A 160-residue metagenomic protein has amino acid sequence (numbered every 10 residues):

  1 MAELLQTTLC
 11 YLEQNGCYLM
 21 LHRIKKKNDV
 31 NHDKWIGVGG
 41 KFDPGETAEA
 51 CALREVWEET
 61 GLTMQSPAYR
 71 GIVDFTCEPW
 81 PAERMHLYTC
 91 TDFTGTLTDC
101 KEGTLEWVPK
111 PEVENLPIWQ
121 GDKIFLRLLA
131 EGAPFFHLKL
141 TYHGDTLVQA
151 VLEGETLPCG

Functional and structural regions predicted by a protein language model:
M1-M20, K41: Conserved N-terminal beta-strand and adjoining loop/helix that marks the start of the Nudix/MutT-like hydrolase domain
Q6-T8, G16, E83-H86, G103 (+1 more regions): Change "...and in nucleic-acid phosphodiester-cleaving endonucleases..." to "...and in nucleic-acid processing enzymes
N28-D33, P81-A82: A conserved beta-turn-beta hairpin within the catalytic core of GNAT-like acetyltransferases that forms part
H32-I36, T47: Short, surface-exposed acidic-centric catalytic microdomains
F42-Q65, F75-L129, A150-G160: Unchanged
L129-V148: Short, active-site-adjacent segments that bind or coordinate small-molecule cofactors and metal centers
